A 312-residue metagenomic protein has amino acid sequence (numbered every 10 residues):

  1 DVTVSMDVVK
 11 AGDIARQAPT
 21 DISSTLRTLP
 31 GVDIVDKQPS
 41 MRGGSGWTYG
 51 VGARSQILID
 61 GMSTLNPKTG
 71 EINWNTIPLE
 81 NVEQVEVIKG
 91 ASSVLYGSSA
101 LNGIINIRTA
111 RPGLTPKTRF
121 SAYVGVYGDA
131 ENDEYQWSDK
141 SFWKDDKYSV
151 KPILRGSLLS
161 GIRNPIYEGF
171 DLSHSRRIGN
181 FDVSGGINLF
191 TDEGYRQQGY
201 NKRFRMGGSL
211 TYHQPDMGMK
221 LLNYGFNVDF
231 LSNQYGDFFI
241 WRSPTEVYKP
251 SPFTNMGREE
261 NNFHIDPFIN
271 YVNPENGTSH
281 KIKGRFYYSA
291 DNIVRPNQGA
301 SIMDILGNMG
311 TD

Functional and structural regions predicted by a protein language model:
D1-A15, S55: N-terminal periplasmic "start-of-domain" segments of outer-membrane beta-barrel proteins
M6, S23-M62, N66: Extracytoplasmic beta-strand/coil segments of soluble accessory domains associated with Gram-negative outer-membrane
T25, I88, R108, D171-R177 (+4 more regions): Transmembrane beta-barrel domains of outer membrane proteins
Q38-S40, Q84, K89, I104 (+4 more regions): Membrane-embedded beta-strand positions in outer-membrane beta-barrel channels/transporters
A53-S55, L114-T118, F170, G179-V183 (+3 more regions): Outer-envelope beta-barrel architecture signal
M62-K89, R108-A110, W137-S141: Short acidic/polar hinge/loop motifs at secondary-structure boundaries that mediate gating or recognition
S92, P112-H174, G194-R196: Short strand-turn segments of transmembrane beta-barrel domains in outer membranes, especially the first one or two
D192-G207, T211-Y271, N276, H280 (+1 more regions): Flexible loop and strand-edge segments within Gram-negative outer membrane beta-barrel domains
